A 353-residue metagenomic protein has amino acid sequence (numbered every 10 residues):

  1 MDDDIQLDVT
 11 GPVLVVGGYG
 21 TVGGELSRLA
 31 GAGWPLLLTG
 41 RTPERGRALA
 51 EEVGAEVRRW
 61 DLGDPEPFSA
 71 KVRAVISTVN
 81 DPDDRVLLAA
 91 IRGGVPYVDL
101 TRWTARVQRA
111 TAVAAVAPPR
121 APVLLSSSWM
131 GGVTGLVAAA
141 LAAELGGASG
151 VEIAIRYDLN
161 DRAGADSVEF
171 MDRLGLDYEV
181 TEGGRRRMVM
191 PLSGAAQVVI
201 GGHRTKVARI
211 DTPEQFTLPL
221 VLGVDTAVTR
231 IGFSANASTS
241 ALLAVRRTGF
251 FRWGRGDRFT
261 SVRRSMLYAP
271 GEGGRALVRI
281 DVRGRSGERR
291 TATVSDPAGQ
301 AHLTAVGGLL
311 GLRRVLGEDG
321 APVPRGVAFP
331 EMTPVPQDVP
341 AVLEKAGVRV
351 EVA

Functional and structural regions predicted by a protein language model:
V13-L29: N-terminal Rossmann NAD(P)H-binding glycine-rich loop of SDR-like oxidoreductase domains
V16, T21, A143-G271, A276-G284 (+1 more regions): Active-site-lining helix/loop region of Rossmann-like oxidoreductase modules
L37-L38, V98: Conserved beta-strand positions in the Rossmann-like core of class I SAM-dependent methyltransferases
T39-P43, D61-L62: N-terminal Rossmann-fold cofactor-binding loop
R59-V72, S77, D81-P82: Conserved Rossmann-fold cofactor-binding substructure of NAD(P)-dependent oxidoreductases
A89-V107: ADP-ribose/adenylate-binding Rossmann-like module
T101-A121: Rossmann-fold NAD(P)-binding glycine/threonine-rich loop
V245-A353: C-terminal active-site/capping subdomain that shapes the small-molecule cofactor and substrate pocket of enzyme
